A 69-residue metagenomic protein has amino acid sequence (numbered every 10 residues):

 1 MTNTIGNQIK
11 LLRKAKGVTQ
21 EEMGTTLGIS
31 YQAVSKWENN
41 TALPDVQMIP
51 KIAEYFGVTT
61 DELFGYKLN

Functional and structural regions predicted by a protein language model:
M1-A15: A short, Lys/Arg-rich alpha-helix, primarily the initiator
G17-K36, K51: Short alpha-helical DNA-recognition segment
Q47-E62: DNA major-groove recognition helix of helix-turn-helix/homeodomain DNA-binding modules
F64-N69: Short, charged recognition helix plus adjacent turn of helix-turn-helix-like nucleic-acid-binding domains
